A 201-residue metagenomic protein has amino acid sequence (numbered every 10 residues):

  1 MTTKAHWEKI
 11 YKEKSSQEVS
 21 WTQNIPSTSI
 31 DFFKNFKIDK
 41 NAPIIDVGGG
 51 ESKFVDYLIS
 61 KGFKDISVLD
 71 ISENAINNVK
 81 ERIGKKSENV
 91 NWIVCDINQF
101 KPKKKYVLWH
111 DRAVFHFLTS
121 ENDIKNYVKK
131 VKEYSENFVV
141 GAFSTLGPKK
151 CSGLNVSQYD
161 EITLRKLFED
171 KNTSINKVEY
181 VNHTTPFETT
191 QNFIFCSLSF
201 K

Functional and structural regions predicted by a protein language model:
M1-K104, L118-K201: Class I (Rossmann-like) S-adenosyl-L-methionine-dependent methyltransferase catalytic domain, capturing the SAM-binding
V107: Metal-dependent phosphodiesterase/nuclease catalytic metal-binding core
H110: A conserved beta-strand element that flanks and buttresses the S-adenosyl-L-methionine
A113-F117: Short catalytic micro-motifs in class I SAM-dependent methyltransferases
